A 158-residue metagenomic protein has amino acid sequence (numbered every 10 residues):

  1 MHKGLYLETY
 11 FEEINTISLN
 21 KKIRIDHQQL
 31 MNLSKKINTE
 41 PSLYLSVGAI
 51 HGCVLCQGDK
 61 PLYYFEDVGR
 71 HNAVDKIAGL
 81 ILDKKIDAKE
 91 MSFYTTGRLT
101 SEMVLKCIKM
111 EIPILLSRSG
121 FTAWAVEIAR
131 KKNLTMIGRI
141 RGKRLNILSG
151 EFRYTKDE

Functional and structural regions predicted by a protein language model:
M1-G52, C56-Q57, Y63-Y64: Intrinsically disordered, low-complexity regions enriched in acidic/Ser/Thr/Pro/Gln residues
N38-E40, V47-A88, K156-E158: N-terminal-biased segments
R70-K156: Feature captures the catalytic cores and cofactor-binding loops of soluble hydro-lyases/lyases that act on carboxylate
